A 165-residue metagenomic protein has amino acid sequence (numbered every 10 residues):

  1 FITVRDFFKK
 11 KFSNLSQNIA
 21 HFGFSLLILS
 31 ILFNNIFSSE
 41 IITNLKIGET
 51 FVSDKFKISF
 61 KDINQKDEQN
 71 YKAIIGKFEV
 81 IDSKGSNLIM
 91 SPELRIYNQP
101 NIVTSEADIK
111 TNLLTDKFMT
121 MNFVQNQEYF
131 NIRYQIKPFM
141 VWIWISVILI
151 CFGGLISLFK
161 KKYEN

Functional and structural regions predicted by a protein language model:
F1-N165: Solvent-exposed, non-transmembrane regions of integral membrane proteins
